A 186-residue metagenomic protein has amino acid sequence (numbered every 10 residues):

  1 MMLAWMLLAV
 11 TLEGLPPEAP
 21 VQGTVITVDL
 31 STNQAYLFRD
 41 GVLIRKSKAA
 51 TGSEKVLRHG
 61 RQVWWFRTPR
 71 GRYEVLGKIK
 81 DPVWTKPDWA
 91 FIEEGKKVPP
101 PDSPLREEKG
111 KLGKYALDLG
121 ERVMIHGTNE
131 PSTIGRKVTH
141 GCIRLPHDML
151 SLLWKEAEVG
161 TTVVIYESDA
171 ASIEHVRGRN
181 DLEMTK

Functional and structural regions predicted by a protein language model:
M2-T11: Sec-dependent N-terminal signal peptides
V10, L15-V21, V83-K186: Exported/periplasmic cell-wall-interacting domains
V10-L76, I165-K186: Intrinsically disordered, low-complexity, Pro/Ser/Thr/Asn/Gly/Ala-rich spacer/linker segments adjacent to signal
T27-Q34, R72-P82, K96-P100, L117-E121: Short low-complexity stretches enriched in small and charged residues
W65-D88, A157-V159: A short, charged
